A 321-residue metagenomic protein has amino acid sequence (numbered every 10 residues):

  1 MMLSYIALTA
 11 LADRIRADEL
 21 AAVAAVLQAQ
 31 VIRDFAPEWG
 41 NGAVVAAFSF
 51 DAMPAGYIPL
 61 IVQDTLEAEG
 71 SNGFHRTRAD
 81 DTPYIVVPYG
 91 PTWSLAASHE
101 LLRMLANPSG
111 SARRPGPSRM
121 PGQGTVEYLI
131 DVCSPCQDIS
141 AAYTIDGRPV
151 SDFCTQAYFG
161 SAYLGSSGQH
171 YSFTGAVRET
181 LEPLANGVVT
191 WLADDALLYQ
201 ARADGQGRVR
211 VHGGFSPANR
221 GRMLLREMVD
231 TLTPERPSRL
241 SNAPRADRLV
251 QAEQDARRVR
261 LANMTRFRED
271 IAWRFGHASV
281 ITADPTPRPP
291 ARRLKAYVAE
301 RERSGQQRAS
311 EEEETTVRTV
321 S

Functional and structural regions predicted by a protein language model:
M1-L20: Fold-level signature of zinc-dependent metallopeptidase catalytic domains
R16-A47: Zn2+-dependent metallopeptidase catalytic core
A17-A24, G90-S98: Solvent-exposed, acidic/flexible segments
P37-M53, P115-M120, G124, T315: Short glycine-rich, low-complexity/disordered patches
V44-G70: Short, well-ordered secondary-structure micro-motifs within conserved domains or adaptor modules
T65-A68, H75-T77, P83, V87 (+2 more regions): Metalloprotease/metallohydrolase-associated module, dominated by Zn2+-dependent proteases
N72-H75, S98: Glycine-centered structural positions embedded in regular secondary structure
L95-N107: Active-site recognition of the HExxH zinc-binding catalytic motif
